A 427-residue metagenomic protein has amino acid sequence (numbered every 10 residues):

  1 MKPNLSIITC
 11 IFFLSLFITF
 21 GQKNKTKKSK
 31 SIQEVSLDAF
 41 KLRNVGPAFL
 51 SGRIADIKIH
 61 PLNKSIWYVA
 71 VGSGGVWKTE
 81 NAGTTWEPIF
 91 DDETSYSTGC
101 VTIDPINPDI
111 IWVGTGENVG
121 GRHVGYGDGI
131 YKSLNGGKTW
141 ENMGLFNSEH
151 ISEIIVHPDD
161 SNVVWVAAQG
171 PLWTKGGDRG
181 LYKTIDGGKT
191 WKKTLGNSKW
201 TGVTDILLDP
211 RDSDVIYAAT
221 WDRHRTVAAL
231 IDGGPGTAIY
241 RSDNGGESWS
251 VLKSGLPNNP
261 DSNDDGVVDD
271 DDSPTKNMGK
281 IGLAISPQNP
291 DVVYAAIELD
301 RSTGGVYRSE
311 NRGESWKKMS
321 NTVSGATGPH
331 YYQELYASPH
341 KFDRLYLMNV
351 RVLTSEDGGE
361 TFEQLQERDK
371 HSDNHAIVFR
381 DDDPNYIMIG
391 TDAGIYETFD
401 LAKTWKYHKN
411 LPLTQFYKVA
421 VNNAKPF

Functional and structural regions predicted by a protein language model:
M1-K25: Bacterial Sec-dependent N-terminal signal peptides
F20-F427: Beta-propeller blade termini and top-face loops
